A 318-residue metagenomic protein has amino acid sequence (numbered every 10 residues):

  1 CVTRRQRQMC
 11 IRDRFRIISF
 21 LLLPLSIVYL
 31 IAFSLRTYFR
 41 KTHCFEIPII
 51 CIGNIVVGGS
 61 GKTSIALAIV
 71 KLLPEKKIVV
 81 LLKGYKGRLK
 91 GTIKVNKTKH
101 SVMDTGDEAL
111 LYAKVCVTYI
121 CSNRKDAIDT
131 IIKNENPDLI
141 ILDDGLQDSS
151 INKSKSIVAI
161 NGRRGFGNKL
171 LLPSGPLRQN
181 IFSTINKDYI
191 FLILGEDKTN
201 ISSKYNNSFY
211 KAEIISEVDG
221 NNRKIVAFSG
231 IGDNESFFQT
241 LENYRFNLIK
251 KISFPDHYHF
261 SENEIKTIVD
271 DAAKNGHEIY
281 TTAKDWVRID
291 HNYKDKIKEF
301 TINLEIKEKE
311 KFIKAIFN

Functional and structural regions predicted by a protein language model:
C1-I11: Single conserved hydrophobic/aromatic residue that forms the stacking wall/gate of nucleotide- or nucleobase-binding
R12-G53: Short, basic phosphate-binding NTP loop
T37-T98: Walker A (P-loop) phosphate-binding motif
G87-K204: Phosphate/Mg2+-binding loops and adjacent switch elements in nucleotide/diphosphate-handling enzyme cores
S156-I160, T184-L194, N207-I214, D219-F228 (+1 more regions): Conserved beta-strand/loop subsegment of P-loop NTPase cores
I190-K198, A212-V218, F228-D233, F254-H259 (+2 more regions): G-domain G4 guanine-recognition motif of GTPases
G220-E262: Redox- and metal-dependent alpha/beta enzyme cores, enriched for Fe-S-associated oxidoreductases and cofactor-handling
P255-D256, D295-N318: Short, flexible loop segments at boundaries between secondary-structure elements
